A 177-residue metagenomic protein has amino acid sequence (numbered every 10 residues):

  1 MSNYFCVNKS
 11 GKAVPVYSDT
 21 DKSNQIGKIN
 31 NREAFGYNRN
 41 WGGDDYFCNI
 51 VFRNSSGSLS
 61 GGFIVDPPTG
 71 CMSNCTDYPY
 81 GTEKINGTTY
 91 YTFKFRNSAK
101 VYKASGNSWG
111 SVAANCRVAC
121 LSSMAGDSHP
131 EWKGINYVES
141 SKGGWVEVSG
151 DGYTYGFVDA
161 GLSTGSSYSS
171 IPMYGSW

Functional and structural regions predicted by a protein language model:
M1-S18, K28-N31, G70-K100, S111-A114 (+1 more regions): SH3-family beta-barrel domains
A13-V14, S23, G61, W109: Generic secondary-structure boundary/loop-capping signal
D19-N24, Y102-N107: Short alpha-helix capping/helix-loop boundary micro-motifs
Q25-T69, V112-S163: SH3/SH3-like beta-barrel superfamily modules
G42, N86, R96, Y102-S105 (+1 more regions): Residue-level detector of intrinsically disordered/flexible regions characterized by low predicted structural confidence
